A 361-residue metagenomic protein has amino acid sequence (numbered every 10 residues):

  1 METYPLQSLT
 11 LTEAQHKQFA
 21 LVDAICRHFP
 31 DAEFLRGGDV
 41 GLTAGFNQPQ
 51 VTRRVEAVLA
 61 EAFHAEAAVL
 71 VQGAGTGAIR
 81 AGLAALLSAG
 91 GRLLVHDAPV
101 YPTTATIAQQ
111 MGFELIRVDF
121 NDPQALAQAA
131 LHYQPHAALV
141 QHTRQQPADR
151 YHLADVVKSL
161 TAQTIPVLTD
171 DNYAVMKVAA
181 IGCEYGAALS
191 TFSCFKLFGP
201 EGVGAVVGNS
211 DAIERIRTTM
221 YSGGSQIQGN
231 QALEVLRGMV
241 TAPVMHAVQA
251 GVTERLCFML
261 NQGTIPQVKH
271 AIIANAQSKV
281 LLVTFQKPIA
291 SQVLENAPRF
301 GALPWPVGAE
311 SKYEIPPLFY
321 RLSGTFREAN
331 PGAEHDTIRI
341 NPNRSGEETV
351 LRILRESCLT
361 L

Functional and structural regions predicted by a protein language model:
M1-P49, A65, H335-E348, I353-L354: N-terminal "arm"/small-domain region of PLP-dependent enzymes with the aminotransferase-like
E2-T12, I25, E61-H246, A250-K269 (+3 more regions): Conserved PLP-enzyme active-site core in the AAT-like
D31-A32, G37, L260, A297 (+1 more regions): C-terminal appended segment following the main domain
Q48-F63: Helix-enriched interaction subdomains in cytosolic or periplasmic regions, typified by TIR/SEFIR signaling/NADase cores
R117, I265-I272, F300-V307: Short secondary-structure junctions
T253-E254, H270-L282: Conserved glycine-rich beta-strand-loop-beta hairpin in the small C-terminal domain of fold type I
A276-C358: Conserved C-terminal alpha-helix-loop-beta "cap" of PLP-dependent enzymes that closes/shapes the active-site mouth
